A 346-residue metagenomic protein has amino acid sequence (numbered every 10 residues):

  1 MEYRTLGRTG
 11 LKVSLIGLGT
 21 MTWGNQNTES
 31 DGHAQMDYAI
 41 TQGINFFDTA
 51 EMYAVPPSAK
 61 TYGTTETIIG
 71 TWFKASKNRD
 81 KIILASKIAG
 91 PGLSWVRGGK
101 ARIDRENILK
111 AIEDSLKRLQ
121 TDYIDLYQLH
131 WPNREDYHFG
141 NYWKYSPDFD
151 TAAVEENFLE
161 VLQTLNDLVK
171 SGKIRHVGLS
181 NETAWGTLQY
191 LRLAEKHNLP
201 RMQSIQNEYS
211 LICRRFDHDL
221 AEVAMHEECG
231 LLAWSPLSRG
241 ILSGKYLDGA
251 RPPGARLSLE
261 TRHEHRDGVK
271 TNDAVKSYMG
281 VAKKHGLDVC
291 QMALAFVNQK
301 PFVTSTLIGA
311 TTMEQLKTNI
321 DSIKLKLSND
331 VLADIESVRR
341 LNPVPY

Functional and structural regions predicted by a protein language model:
M1-K87, E106, E113, D122 (+2 more regions): N-terminal binding-site loop/beta-alpha segment at the start of enzyme catalytic domains that lines or forms
L6, L18, G32, F47 (+12 more regions): Conserved, mostly hydrophobic/aromatic
V13-G17, N45-F46, K81-A85, Y123-Q128 (+4 more regions): Structural preference for beta-strand elements that scaffold enzyme active sites
M21-W23, M52, K87-P91, L129-P132 (+3 more regions): Active-site beta-loop-alpha junctions enriched in small/polar residues
V96-S204: Glycine/proline-rich, positively charged, aromatic-decorated active-site loop/lid region on the catalytic face
E135-D150, V223-V281: Glycine-rich, positively charged active-site loop/lid region within alpha/beta enzyme cores that binds and organizes
V169, P236, L257-K324: Conserved short secondary-structure transition element at the edge of the structured enzyme core that lines
V169-K170, R215-G230: Basic phosphate/pyrophosphate-binding loop/patch that engages nucleotide-derived ligands
